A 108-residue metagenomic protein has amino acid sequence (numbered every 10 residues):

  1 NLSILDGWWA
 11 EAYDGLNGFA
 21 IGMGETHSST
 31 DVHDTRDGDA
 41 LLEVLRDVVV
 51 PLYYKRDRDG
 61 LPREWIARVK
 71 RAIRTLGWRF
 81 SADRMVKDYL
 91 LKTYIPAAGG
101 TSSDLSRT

Functional and structural regions predicted by a protein language model:
N1-T101: Catalytic binding pocket for nucleotide-activated donors in carbohydrate/polymer assembly enzymes
D104-T108: Surface beta-strand/loop "capping" patches
